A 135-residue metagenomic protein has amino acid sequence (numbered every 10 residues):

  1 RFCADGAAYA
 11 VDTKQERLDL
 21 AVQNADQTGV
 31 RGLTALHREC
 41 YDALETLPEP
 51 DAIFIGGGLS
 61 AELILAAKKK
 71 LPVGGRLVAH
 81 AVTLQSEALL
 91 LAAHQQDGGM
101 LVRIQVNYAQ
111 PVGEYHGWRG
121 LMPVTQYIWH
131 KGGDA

Functional and structural regions predicted by a protein language model:
R1-D5: Conserved SAM-binding loop of SAM-dependent methyltransferases across substrates and taxa, primarily the Class I
A7-A10, G29-A35, I53, G74-H80 (+1 more regions): Short hydrophobic/aromatic-enriched beta-strand-loop microsegments
Y9-A52: S-adenosyl-L-methionine
D12-E16, L20, E62, Q85 (+1 more regions): Conserved active-site and cofactor/substrate-binding residues in soluble primary-metabolism enzymes
T13-Q15, C40, G58, V82-L84 (+1 more regions): Short, ordered loop/turn segments at secondary-structure junctions
L36-V78: Active-site segment flanking the S-adenosylmethionine/decSAM binding pocket in AdoMet-dependent transferases
I64-T125: C-terminal substrate-binding/active-site "lid" region of AdoMet-derived donor-dependent transferases
W129-A135: C-terminal lobe and adjacent flexible extensions of AdoMet/dcAdoMet transferase-like proteins
